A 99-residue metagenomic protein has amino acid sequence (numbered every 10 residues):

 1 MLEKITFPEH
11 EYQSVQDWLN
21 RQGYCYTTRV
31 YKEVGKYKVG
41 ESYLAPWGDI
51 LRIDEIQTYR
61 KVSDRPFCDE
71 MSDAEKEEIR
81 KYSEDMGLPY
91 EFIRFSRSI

Functional and structural regions predicted by a protein language model:
M1, P46, M86-L88: A generic structural signal for short, non-catalytic loop/turn and secondary-structure boundary residues
M1-E3, Q22, I50-R52, S96-I99: Solvent-exposed, well-ordered amphipathic alpha-helical segments that flank/support binding or catalytic loops
M1-Y37: Compositionally biased, charged N-terminal/linker segments
Y24, W47-D49, E91: A generic structural signal for short beta-strands and their flanking turns/coil linkers
K36-V39, W47: Short, flexible surface segments
K38-S42, F92: Cell-wall polysaccharide-cleaving catalytic domain and substrate-binding groove, primarily in peptidoglycan/chitin
Y43-D54: Short coil-to-beta-strand transition motifs
E55-I99: Aromatic- and Lys/Arg-enriched surface recognition patch
